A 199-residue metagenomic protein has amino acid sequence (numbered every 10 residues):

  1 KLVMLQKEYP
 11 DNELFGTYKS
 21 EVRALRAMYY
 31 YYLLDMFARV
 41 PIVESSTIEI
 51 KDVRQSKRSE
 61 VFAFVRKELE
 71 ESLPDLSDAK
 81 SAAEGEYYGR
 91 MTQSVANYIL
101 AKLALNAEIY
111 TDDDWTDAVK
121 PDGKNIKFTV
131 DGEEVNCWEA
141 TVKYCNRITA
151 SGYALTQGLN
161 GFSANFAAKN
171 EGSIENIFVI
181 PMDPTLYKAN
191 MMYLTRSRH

Functional and structural regions predicted by a protein language model:
K1-F37, E49-E86: Conserved, well-structured interaction surfaces
F37-V43: Short, flexible active-site-proximal loops enriched in glycine and acidic residues
V40, E70-E71, D75, R90-H199: An aromatic- and glycine-enriched ligand-binding surface/loop that stacks and positions planar moieties
E44-I48: Outer-membrane beta-barrel translocator domains and adjoining extracellular loop/strand segments of Gram-negative
